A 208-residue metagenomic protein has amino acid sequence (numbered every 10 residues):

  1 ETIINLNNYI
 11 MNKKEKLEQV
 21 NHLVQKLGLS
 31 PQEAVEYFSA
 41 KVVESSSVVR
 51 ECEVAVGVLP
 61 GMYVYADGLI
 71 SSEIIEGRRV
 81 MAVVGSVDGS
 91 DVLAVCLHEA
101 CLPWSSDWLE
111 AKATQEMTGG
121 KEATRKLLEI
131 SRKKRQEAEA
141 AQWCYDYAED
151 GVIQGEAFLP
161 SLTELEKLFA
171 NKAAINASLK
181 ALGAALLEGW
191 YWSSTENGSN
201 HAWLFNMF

Functional and structural regions predicted by a protein language model:
E1-I10: Short, Lys/Arg-enriched N-terminal segments with co-localized hydrophobic residues within the first ~10-30 amino acids
Y9, L102, S106, A141 (+3 more regions): Short, low-complexity intrinsically disordered segments
N12-I153: Short, compositionally biased
E156: Intrinsically disordered, low-complexity polar regions and short flexible loop motifs
L159: Short aromatic/basic micro-patch
L162-F208: C-terminal, surface-exposed recognition/capping segments
